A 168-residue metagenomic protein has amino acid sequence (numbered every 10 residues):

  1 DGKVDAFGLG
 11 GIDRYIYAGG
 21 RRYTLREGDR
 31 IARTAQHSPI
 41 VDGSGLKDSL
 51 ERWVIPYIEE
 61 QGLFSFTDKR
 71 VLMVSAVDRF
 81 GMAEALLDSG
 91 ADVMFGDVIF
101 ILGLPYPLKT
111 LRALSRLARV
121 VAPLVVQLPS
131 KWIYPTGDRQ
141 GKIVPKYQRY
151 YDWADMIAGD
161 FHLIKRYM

Functional and structural regions predicted by a protein language model:
D1, G10-M168: Conserved mixed alpha/beta catalytic, RNA-binding, or beta-rich assembly cores of soluble enzyme, regulatory
